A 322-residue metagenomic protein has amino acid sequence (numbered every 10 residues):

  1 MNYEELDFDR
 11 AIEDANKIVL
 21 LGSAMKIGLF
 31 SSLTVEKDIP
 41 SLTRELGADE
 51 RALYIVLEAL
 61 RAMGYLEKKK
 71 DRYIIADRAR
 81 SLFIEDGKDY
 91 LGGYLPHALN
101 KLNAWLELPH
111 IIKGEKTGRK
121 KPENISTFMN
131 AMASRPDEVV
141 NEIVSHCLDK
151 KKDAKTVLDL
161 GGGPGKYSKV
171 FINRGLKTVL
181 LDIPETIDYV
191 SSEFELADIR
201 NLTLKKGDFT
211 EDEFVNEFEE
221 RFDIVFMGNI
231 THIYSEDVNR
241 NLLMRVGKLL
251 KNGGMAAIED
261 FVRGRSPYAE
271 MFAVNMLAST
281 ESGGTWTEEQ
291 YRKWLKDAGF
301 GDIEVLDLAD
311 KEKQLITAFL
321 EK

Functional and structural regions predicted by a protein language model:
M1-E107, G114: N-terminal accessory segments
M63, R174, A298: Conserved dinucleotide-binding and phosphotransfer motif residues
L66, Y73, T178, L202-L204 (+1 more regions): Generic structural signal for residues in well-ordered beta-strands
L91-L95, L99-A257, V262-R263, K313: Conserved adenosyl
A257-A298, D302-D307: C-terminal alpha-helical "lid/dimerization" subdomain adjacent to the S-adenosyl-L-methionine
G299-K322: Core SAM-dependent methyltransferase catalytic element
